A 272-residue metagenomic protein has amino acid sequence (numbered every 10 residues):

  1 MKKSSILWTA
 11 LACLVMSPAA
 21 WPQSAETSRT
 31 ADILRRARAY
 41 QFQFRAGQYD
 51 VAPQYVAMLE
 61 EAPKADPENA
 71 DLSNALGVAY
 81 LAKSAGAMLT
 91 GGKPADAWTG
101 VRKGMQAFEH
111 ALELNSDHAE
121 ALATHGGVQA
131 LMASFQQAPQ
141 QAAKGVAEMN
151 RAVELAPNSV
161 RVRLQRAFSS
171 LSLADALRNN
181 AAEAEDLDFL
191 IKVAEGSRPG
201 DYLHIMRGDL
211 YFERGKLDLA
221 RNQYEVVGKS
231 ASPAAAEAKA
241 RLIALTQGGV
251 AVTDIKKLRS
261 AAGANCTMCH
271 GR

Functional and structural regions predicted by a protein language model:
W8-S17: Bacterial N-terminal signal peptides
A20-S24: Boundary at the C-terminal end of the N-terminal hydrophobic targeting segment
R35-M58, A79-A111, D117, T124-L155 (+1 more regions): Short coil/linker segments at helix-helix boundaries
N69, H118, S159, S197-G200 (+1 more regions): Residue-level recognition of tetratricopeptide repeat
L72, A121, V162, L203 (+1 more regions): TPR alpha-solenoid repeat register
A75, T124, Q165, M206 (+1 more regions): Canonical tetratricopeptide repeat
A143-A147, V160, A181-I191, L217-A234 (+1 more regions): TPR/TPR-like (Sel1-like) alpha-helical repeat modules
A262-R272: The canonical Cys-X-X-Cys-His
